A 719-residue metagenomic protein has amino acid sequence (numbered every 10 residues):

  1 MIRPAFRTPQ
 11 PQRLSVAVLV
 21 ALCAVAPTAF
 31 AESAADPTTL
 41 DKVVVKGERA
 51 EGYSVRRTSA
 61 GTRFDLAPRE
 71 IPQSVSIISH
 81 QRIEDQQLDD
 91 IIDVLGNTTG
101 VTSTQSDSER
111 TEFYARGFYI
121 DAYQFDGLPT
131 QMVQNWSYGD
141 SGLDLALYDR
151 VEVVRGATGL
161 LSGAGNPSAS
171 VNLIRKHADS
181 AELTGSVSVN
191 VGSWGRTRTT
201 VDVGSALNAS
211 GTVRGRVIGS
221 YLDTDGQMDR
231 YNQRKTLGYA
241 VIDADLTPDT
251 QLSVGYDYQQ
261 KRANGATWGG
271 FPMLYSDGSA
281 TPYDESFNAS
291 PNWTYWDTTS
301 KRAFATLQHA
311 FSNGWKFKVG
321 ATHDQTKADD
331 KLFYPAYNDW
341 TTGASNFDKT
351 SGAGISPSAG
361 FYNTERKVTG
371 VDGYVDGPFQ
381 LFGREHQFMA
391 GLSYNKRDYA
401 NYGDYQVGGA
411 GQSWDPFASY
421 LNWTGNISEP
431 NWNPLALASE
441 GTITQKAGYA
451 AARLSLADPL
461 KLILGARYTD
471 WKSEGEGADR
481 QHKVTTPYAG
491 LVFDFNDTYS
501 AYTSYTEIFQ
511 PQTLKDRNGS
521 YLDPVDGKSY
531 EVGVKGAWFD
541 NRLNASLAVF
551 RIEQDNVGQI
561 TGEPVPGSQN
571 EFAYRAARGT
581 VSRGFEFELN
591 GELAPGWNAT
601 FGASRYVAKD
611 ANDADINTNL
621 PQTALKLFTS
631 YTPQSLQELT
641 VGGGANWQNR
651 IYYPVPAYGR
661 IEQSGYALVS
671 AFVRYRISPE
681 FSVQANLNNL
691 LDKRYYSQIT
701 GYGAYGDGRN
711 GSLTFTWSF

Functional and structural regions predicted by a protein language model:
M1-Q86, I92-G100: N-terminal Sec signal peptide and the immediately downstream disordered periplasmic leader that contains the TonB box
S103, E112, L128-R155, I174-R175: Short acidic/polar hinge/loop motifs at secondary-structure boundaries that mediate gating or recognition
Q131-M132, L147-D149, L160-G238, L246-T250 (+2 more regions): Outer-membrane beta-barrel translocator/receptor signature
L222-G226, Y239-A310, Q325-R366, Q412-L437 (+3 more regions): Acidic/polar loop-and-plug regions of large Gram-negative outer-membrane beta-barrel proteins
D245, R366, E385-R397, L437-Q554 (+2 more regions): Structural signature of Gram-negative outer-membrane beta-barrels, strongest in the C-terminal barrel of TonB-dependent
Q308-S312, K316-T322, T326-Y334, D526-E592 (+2 more regions): Membrane-embedded beta-barrel scaffold of Gram-negative outer-membrane proteins
A457-P459, R575-P656, L691-R694, T716: Gram-negative outer-membrane beta-barrel transporters
N646-P654, A671-F719: C-terminal beta-signal and adjacent terminal beta-strands/loops of Gram-negative outer-membrane beta-barrel proteins
